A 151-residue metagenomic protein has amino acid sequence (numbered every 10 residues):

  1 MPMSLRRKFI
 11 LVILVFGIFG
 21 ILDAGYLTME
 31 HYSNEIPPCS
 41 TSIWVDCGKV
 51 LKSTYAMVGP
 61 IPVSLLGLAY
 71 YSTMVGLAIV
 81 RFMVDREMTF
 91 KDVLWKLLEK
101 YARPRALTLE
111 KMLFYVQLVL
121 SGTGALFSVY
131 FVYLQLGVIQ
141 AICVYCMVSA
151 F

Functional and structural regions predicted by a protein language model:
M1-F151: Membrane-interfacial helix-loop segments of redox and metal-homeostasis proteins, especially TM-loop-TM junctions
